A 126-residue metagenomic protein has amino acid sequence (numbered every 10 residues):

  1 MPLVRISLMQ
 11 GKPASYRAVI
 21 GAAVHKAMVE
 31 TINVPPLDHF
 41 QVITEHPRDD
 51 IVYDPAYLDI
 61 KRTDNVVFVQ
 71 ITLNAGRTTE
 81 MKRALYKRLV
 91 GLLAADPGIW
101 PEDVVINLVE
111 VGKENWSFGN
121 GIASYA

Functional and structural regions predicted by a protein language model:
P2-M9, V67-L73: Short, hydrophobic beta-strand segments
A18-T31, R83-A94: Short amphipathic alpha-helical segments
M28-V42: Small/polar-rich, solvent-exposed N-terminal microdomains that initiate assembly or binding
D38-T44, V104-V109: Beta-strand segments within the central parallel beta-sheet cores of soluble alpha/beta enzyme folds
V52-N65: Intrinsic, low-complexity N-terminal interaction/targeting segments
R62-A95: Mid-chain, well-packed structural core segment of small domains
G91-E110: C-terminal structural segments of small proteins and small subunits
S117-A126: Short, low-complexity, polybasic intrinsically disordered segments
